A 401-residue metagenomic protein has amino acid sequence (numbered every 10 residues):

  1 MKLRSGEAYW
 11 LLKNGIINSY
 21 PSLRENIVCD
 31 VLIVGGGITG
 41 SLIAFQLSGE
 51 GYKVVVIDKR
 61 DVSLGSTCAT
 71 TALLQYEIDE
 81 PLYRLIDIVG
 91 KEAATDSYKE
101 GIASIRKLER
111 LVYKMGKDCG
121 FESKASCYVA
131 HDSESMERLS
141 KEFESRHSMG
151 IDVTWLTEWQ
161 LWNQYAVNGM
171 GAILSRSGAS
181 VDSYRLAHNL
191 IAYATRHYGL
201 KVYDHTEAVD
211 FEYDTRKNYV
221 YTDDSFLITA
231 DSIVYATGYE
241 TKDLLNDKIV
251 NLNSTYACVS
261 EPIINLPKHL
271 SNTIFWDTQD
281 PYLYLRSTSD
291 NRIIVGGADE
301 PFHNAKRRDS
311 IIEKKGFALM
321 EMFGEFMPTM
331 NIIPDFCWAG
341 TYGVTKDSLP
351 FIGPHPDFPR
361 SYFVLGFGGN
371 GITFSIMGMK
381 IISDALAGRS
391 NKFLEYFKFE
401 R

Functional and structural regions predicted by a protein language model:
M1-V31: Extreme N-terminal leader/targeting segments of oxidoreductases
K2-K13, E80-I86, R110-N189: Flavin (FAD/FMN) cofactor-binding and adjacent substrate-gating region of FAD-dependent oxidoreductase domains
I27-V56: N-terminal Rossmann-like FAD-binding beta1-loop-alpha1 element of flavoenzymes
G49-A69: Glycine-rich FAD pyrophosphate-binding loop
T70-E100: Glycine-rich active-site loop/strand segments that organize a redox cofactor
R106, K114-E122, A208-Y213, F226-D357: Active-site substrate-recognition segment that forms the wall of the catalytic cavity or substrate channel
A172-D231: Helical element adjacent to the flavin cofactor pocket in flavoenzyme catalytic cores
D309, G324-R401: C-terminal catalytic lobe of FAD-dependent flavoproteins
